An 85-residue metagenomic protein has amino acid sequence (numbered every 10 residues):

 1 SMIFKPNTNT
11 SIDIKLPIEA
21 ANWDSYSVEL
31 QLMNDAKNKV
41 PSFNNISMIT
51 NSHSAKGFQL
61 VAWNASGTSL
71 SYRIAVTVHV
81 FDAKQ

Functional and structural regions predicted by a protein language model:
S1-Q85: Extracellular attachment/recognition segments
